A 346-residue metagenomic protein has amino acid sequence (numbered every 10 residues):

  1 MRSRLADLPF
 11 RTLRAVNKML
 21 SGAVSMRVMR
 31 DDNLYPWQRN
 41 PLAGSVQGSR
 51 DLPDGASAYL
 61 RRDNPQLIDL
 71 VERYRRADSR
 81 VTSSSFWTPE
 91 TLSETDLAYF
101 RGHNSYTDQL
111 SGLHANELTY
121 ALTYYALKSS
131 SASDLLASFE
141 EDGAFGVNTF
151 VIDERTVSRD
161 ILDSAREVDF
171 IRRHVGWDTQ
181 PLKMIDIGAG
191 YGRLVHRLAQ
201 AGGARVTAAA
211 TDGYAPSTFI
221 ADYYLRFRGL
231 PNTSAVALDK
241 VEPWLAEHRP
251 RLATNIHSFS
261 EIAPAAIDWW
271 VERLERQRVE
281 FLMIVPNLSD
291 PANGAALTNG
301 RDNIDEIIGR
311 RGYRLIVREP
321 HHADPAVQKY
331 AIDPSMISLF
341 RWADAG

Functional and structural regions predicted by a protein language model:
M1-A77: Membrane-proximal basic amphipathic "stem/tether" segments
D78-D178: Conserved Class I S-adenosyl-L-methionine-dependent methyltransferase catalytic core
Q180-G190: Conserved class I S-adenosyl-L-methionine
G192-A204: Conserved SAM-binding loop of SAM-dependent methyltransferases across substrates and taxa, primarily the Class I
D222-E247: S-adenosyl-L-methionine
R251-A265: A short SAM/SAH-binding and catalytic strip from SAM-dependent methyltransferases
I262-L274: A short, conserved alpha-helix within the catalytic core of class I
R278-D290: Conserved beta-strand signature within the Rossmann-like core of class I S-adenosyl-L-methionine
